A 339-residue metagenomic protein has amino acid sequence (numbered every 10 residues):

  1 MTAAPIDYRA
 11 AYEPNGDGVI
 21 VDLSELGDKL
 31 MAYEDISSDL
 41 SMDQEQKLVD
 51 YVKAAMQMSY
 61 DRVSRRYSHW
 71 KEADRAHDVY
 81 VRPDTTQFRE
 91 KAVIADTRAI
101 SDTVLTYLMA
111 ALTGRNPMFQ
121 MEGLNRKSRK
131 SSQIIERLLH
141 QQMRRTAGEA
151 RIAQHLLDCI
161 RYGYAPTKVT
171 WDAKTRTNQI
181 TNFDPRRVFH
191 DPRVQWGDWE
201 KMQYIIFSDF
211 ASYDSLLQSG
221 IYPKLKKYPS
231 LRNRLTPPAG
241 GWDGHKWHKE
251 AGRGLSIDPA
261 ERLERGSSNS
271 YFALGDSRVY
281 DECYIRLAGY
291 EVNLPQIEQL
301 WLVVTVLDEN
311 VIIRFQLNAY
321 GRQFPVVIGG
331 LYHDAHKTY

Functional and structural regions predicted by a protein language model:
M1-N318, H333: Extended, helix-rich architectural segments
D334-Y339: Short, intrinsically disordered, charge-balanced linker/junction segments flanking boundaries in proteins
